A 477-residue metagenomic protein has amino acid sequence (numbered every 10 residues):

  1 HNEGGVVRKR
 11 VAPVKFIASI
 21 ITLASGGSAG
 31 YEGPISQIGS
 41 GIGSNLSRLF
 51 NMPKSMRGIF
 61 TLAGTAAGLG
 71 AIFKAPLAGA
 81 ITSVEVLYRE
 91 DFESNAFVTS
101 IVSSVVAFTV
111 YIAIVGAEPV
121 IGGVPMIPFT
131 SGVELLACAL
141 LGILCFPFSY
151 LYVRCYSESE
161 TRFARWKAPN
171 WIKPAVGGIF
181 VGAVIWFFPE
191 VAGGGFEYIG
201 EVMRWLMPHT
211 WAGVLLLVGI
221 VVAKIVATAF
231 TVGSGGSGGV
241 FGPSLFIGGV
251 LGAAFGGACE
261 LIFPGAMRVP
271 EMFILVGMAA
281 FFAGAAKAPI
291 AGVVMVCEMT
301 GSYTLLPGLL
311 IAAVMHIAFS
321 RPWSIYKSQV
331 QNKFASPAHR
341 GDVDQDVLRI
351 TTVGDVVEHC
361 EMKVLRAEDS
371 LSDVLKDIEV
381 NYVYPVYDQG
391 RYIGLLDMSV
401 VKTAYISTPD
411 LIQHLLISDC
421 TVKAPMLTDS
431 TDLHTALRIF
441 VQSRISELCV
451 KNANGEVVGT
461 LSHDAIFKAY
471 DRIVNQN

Functional and structural regions predicted by a protein language model:
H1-I350, H359, L365-S372, N381-Y384 (+7 more regions): Alpha-helical transmembrane segments and immediately membrane-proximal extracytoplasmic
F246, V250, S370, V401 (+3 more regions): Residue-level recognition of oxygen-bearing side chains
T351, L396, L415, T431 (+1 more regions): Short beta-to-alpha loop/turn elements within the nucleotide-binding domains of ABC transporters
V356, L375-E379, V383-V401, F440 (+1 more regions): A glycine-centered beta-loop-beta connector
E368-L375, L433, L437: Short amphipathic alpha-helical segments
Y382, S399, T403, V422-P425 (+3 more regions): C-terminal recognition in membrane/secretory proteostasis and scaffolding
V401-L415, A465-N477: A short, polar/charged loop-to-alpha-helix boundary motif
L415-Q442: Short, solvent-exposed interaction modules
